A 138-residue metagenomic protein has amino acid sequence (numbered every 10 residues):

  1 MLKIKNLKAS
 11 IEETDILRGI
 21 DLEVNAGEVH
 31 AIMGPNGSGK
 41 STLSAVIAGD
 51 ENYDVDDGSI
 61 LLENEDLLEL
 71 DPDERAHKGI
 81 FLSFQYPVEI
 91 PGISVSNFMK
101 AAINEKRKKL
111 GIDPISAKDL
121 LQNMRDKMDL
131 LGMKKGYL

Functional and structural regions predicted by a protein language model:
L2-I4, L17-G19: Conserved structural motif at the start of ABC-family nucleotide-binding domains
T14-D15, E74: Short coil-to-beta microelement around the adenine-binding A-loop and adjacent beta1/P-loop entry of ABC ATPase
A31, A76-Q85, R125: ABC nucleotide-binding domain signature
M33-P35: The feature captures the beta-strand-to-loop junction immediately N-terminal to the Walker
A48: Helix-to-loop junction immediately C-terminal to a conserved catalytic motif
S59-R75: ABC ATPase NBD Q-loop/coupling interface
V88-L138: ABC-family P-loop ATPase nucleotide-binding domains
